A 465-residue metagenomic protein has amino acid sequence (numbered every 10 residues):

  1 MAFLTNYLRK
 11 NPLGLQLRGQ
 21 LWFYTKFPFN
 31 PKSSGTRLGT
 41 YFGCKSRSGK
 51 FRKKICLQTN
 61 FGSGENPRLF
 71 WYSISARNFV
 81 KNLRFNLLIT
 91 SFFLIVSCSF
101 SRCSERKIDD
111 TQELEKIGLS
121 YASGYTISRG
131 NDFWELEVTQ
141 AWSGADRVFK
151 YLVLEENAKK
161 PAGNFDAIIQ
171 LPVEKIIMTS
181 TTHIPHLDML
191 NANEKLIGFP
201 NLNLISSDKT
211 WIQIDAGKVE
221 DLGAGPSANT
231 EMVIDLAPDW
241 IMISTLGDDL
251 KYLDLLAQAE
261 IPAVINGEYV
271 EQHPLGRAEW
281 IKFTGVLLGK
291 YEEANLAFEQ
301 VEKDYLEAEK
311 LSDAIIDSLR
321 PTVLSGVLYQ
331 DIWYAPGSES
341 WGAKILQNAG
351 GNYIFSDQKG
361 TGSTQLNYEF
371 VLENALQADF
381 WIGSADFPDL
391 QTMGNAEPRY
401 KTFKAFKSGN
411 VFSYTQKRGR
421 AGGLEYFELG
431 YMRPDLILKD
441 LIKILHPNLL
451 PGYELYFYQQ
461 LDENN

Functional and structural regions predicted by a protein language model:
M1, L38, W71, A76-I108 (+1 more regions): Bacterial Sec-dependent N-terminal signal peptides
L17, L21, F27, S33 (+1 more regions): Cationic, low-complexity basic patches in intrinsically disordered or flexible, solvent-exposed regions
S34, F61-G64, F79: Intrinsic disorder
F100-N465: N-terminal ligand-binding lobe of clamshell/alpha-beta domains
